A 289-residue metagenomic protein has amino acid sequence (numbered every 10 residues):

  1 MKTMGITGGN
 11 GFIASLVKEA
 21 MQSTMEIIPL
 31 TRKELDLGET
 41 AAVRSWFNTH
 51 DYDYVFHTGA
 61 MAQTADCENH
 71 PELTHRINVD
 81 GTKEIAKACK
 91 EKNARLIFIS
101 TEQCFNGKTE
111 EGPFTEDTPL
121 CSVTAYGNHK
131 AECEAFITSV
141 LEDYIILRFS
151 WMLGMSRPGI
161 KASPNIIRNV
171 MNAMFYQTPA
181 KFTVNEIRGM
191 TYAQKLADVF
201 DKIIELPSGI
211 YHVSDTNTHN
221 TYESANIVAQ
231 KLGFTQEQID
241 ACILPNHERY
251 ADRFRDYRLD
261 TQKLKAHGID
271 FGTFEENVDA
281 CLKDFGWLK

Functional and structural regions predicted by a protein language model:
K2-M21: N-terminal Rossmann NAD(P)H-binding glycine-rich loop of SDR-like oxidoreductase domains
E26-S45: Adenosine-cofactor binding site in Rossmann-like domains, unifying the SAM/SAH pocket of S-adenosylmethionine-dependent
T40-I77, A88-K90: NAD(P)H-binding glycine-rich loop region in Rossmannoid oxidoreductase-like domains and their noncatalytic homologs
R76, G81-E84, C104-L147, M152-L153 (+1 more regions): Catalytic helix-loop patch of NAD(P)-dependent Rossmann-fold dehydrogenases
T138-R188: NAD(P)-dependent short-chain dehydrogenase/reductase
I167-A180, E186-D215: Alpha-helical substrate-binding/gating segment
V199, I203-Y250, K289: Mid/C-terminal beta-alpha module of Rossmann-like enzyme folds, strongest in SDR-family dehydrogenases/epimerases
N220-N226, I243-C281, F285-K289: Conserved C-terminal active-site "lid" loop/helix of NAD(P)H-dependent oxidoreductases that clamps the redox cofactor
